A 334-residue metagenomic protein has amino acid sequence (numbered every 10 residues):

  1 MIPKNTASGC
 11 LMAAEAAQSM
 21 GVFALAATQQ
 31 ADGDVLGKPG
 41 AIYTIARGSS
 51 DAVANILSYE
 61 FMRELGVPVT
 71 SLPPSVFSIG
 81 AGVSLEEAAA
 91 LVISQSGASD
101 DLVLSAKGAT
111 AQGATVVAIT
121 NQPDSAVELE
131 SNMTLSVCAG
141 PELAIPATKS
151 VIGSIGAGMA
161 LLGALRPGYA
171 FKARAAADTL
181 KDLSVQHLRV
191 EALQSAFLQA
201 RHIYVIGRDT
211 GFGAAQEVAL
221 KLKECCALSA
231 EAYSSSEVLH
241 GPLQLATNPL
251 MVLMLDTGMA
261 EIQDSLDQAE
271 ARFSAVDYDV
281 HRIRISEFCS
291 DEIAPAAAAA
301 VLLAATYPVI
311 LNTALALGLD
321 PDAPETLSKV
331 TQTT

Functional and structural regions predicted by a protein language model:
I2-E15, S131, T257-G258, A271-T334: Phosphate-moiety recognition in structured ligand-binding domains
K4-G40, M133-V137, P141-M251, G318-T334: Active-site phosphate/pyrophosphate-binding segments
G37-D182, R208, L243, N248-E292 (+1 more regions): Glycine-rich phosphate-binding loops that contact phosphosugars or nucleotide phosphates
